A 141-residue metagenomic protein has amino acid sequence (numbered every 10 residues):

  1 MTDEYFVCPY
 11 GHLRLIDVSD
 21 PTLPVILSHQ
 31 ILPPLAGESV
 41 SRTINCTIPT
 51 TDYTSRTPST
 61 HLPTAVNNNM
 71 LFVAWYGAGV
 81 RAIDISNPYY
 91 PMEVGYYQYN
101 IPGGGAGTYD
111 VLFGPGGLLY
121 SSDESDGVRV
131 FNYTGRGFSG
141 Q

Functional and structural regions predicted by a protein language model:
M1-Q141: Feature marking well-ordered beta-strand scaffolds used for ligand recognition
